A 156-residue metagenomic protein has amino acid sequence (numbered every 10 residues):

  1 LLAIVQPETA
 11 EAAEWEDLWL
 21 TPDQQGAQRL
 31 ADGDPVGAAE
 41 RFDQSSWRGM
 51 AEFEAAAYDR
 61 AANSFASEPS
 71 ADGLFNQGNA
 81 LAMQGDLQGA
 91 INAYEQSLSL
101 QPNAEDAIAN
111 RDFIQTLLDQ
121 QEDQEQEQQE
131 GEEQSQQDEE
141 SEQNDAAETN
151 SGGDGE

Functional and structural regions predicted by a protein language model:
Q44, S67-E68, L100: Structural marker of alpha-solenoid helical repeat scaffolds
N92-E156: Acidic, low-complexity intrinsically disordered segments
